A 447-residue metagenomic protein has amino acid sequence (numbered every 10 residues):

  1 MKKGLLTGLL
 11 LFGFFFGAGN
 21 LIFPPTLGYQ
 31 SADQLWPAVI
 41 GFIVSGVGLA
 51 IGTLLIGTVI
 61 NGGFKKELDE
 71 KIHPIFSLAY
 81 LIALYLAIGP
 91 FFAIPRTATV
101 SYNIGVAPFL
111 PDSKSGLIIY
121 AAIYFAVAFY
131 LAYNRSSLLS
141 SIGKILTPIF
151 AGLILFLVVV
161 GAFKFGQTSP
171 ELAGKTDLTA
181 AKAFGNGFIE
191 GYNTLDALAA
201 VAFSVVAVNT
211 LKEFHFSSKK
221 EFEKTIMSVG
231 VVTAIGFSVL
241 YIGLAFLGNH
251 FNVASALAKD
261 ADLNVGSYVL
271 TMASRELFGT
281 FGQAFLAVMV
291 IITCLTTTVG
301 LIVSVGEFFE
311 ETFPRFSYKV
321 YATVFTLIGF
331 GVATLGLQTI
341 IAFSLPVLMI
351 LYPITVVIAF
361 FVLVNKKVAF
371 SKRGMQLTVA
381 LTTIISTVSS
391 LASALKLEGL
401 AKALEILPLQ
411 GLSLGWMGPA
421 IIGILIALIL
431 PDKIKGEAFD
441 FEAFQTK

Functional and structural regions predicted by a protein language model:
G8-F16, L86, V160-G166, D177-L244 (+3 more regions): Hydrophobic, membrane-embedded alpha-helices of multi-pass small-molecule transporters
G48, G52, I149-G161, I226-V253 (+2 more regions): Selective recognition of specific alpha-helical transmembrane segments in multi-pass small-molecule
V59-E67, F125-L146, E213-F216, F330-F343 (+1 more regions): Membrane-water interface regions at transmembrane-helix termini and the short interhelical loops of multi-pass membrane
F64-D69, L240-L295, P346: TM-loop-TM module centered on a large, flexible mid-protein loop between adjacent transmembrane helices in multi-pass
P90, I94, A151-T179, A197-L198 (+3 more regions): Hydrophobic alpha-helical segments and their helix-loop junctions in multi-pass secondary transporters
Y133-G161, S344-V356, M375-I385: Membrane-interface loop-to-helix entry segments
N134-I145, F184, A207-G236, A254-A261 (+2 more regions): Hydrophobic, small-residue-rich membrane helices and short re-entrant helix-turn-helix hairpins that build
A183, M375-K447: A generic transmembrane alpha-helix motif of multi-pass inner-membrane proteins
